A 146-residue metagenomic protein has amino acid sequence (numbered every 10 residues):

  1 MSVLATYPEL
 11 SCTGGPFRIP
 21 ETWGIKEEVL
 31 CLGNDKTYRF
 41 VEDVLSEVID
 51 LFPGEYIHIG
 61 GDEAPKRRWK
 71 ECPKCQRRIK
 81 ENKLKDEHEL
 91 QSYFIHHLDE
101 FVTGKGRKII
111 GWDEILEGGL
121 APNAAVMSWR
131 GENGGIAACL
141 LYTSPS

Functional and structural regions predicted by a protein language model:
M1-K36, R67-H88: Aromatic- and acidic-residue-enriched carbohydrate-binding clefts of CAZyme catalytic domains
S46, D50, G54-G61, P65-A137: Gly/Pro-rich turn-and-neighbor structural signature
Y142-S146: Conserved small/polar residues in nucleotide/adenosyl-binding loops
